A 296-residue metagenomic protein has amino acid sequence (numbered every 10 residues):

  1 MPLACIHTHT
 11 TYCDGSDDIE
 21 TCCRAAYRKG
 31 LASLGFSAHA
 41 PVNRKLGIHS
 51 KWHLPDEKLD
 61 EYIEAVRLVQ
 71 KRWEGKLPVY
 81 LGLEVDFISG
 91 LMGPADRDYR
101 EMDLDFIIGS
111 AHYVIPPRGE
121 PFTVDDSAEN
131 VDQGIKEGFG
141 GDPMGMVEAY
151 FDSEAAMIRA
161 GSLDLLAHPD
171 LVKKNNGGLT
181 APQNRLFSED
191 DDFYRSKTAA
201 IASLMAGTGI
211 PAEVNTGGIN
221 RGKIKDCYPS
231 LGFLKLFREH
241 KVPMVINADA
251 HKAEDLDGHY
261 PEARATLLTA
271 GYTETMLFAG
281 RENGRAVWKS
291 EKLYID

Functional and structural regions predicted by a protein language model:
M1-P94, Y99-E101, D105, N175-D192 (+5 more regions): An N-terminally biased module of ancient metal coordination in phosphate/nucleic-acid-related enzymes
I19-E20, D191-A199, D226-K235, P261-E262: Charged helix-capping and loop-helix junction motifs
L34-F36, I107, L166, A212 (+1 more regions): Hydrophobic residues within beta-strands of alpha/beta enzymes
H39, H112, L171-K174, G217 (+1 more regions): Flexible loop residues that form catalytic and substrate-binding hotspots at small-molecule/glycan-binding clefts
K45, R221-I224, L236, A253-L256 (+1 more regions): Short active-site-adjacent structural elements
E57-G207, Y294-I295: Extended substrate/RNA-proximal surfaces in nucleic-acid metabolism proteins
P211-G222: His/Asp/Glu-enriched short active-site or ligand-binding loop at hydrolase and phosphoryl-transfer sites
D255-D296: Mid-to-C-terminal alpha-helical segments outside catalytic/metal-binding sites
